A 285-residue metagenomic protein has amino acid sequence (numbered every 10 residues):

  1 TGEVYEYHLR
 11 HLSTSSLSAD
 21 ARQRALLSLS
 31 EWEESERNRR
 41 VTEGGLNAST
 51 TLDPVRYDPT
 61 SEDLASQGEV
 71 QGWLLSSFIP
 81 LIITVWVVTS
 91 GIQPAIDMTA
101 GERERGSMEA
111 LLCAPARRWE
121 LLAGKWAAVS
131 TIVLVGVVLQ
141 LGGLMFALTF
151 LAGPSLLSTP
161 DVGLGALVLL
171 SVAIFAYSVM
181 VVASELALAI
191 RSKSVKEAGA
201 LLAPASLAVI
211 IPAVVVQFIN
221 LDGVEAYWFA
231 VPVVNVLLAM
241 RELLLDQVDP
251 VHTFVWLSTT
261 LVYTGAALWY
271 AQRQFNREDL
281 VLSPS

Functional and structural regions predicted by a protein language model:
T1-W86, S90: Transport-system extracytoplasmic interface segments
Q67-Q71, P160-V162, V214-V262: Membrane-interfacial helix-loop-helix junctions in multi-pass membrane proteins
E69-V70, M145-L170, L201, D246-V248: Membrane-interfacial helix-loop-helix connectors in multipass membrane proteins
G91-A114, W126: Transmembrane helix boundary and interhelical loop/hinge segments in multi-pass membrane proteins
M98-A100, L186-K193, L244, T259-S285: Junction motif at the cytosolic side of a transmembrane helix
R118, A123-S155, A176, M180-E185: Hydrophobic alpha-helical transmembrane segments that constitute the membrane-spanning cores of multi-pass membrane
D161, G165-S192, A213, T259-L268: Hydrophobic alpha-helical transmembrane segments of polytopic membrane proteins
G165, S192-A230: Transmembrane helix segments
